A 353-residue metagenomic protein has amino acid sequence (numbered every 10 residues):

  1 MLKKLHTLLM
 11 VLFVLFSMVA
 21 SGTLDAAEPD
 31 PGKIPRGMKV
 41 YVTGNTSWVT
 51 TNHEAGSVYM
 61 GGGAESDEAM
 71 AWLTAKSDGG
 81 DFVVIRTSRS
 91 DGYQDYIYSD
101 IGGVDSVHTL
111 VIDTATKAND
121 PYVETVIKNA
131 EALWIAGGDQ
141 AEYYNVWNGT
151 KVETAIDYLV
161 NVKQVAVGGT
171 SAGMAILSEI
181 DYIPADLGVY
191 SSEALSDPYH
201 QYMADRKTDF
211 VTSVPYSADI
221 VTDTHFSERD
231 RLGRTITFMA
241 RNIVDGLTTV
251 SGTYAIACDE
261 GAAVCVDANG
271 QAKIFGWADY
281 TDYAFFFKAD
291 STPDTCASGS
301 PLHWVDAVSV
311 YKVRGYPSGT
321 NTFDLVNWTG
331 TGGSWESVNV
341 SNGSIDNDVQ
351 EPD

Functional and structural regions predicted by a protein language model:
M1-L9: Bacterial N-terminal signal peptides that target proteins for export
L9-V19: Bacterial N-terminal signal peptides
V19-E28: Sec-dependent signal peptide cleavage junction
E28-G79, R89, I101, G188-D353: C-terminal and late-domain segments of enzyme folds
E65-A69, T74-T125: ATP/NTP phosphate-donor binding region
V126-N129, G149-Q164: Catalytic-core regions built around general acid/base machinery
W134-G137, V160-D181: Catalytic nucleophile loop
Q140-T150: Glycine/threonine-rich flexible loop motifs
